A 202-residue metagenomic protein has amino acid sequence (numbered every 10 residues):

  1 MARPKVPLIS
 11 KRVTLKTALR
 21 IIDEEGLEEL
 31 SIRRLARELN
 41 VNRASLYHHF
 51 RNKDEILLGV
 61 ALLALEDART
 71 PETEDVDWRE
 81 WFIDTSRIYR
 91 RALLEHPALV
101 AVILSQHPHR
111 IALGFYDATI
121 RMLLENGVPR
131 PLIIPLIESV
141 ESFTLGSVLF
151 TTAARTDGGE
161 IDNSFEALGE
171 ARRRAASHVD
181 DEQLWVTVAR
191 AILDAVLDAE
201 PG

Functional and structural regions predicted by a protein language model:
M1-R34, E38-V41, R51-L58: Basic, helix-initiating cap at the start of DNA-binding domains
F50, A61, I137, T144: DNA major-groove recognition helix of helix-turn-helix
L62-D67: Short, basic, alpha-helical segments at the C-terminal edge of helix-turn-helix-like DNA-binding modules
T70-A112, V140: Hydrophobic alpha-helical connector segments
D84-T85, L104-S139, L145, G159-A167 (+1 more regions): Amphipathic alpha-helical packing segments from all-alpha helical-bundle domains
E125, A153-G202: C-terminal peripheral helix-coil segments that are non-catalytic and often amphipathic
